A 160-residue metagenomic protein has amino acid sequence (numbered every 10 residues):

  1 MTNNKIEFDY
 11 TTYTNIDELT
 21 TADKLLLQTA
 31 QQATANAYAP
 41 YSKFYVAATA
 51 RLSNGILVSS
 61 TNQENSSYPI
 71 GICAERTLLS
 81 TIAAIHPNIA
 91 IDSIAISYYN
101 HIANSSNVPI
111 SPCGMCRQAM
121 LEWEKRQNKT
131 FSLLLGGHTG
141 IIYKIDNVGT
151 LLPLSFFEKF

Functional and structural regions predicted by a protein language model:
M1-N36, H86-F160: C-terminal binding/interaction regions
L26-T29, A33, F44, I56 (+3 more regions): Generic hydrophobic secondary-structure packing signal
A30, A47-A48, S60, L78 (+1 more regions): Small residues (Ala/Gly/Ser/Thr
Y38-P40: Short Gly/Pro-enriched turn/cap motifs at secondary-structure boundaries
K43-L52: Short beta-strand scaffold segments in enzyme catalytic cores
T49, P69, C73, C116: Gly/Ser/Thr-rich beta-alpha loop segments that engage phosphate groups in nucleotides
L52-G55, G137-T139: Short acidic-glycine loop/turn motifs at beta-strand connectors
G55-I94: Helix-adjacent hinge/juxtasegments
